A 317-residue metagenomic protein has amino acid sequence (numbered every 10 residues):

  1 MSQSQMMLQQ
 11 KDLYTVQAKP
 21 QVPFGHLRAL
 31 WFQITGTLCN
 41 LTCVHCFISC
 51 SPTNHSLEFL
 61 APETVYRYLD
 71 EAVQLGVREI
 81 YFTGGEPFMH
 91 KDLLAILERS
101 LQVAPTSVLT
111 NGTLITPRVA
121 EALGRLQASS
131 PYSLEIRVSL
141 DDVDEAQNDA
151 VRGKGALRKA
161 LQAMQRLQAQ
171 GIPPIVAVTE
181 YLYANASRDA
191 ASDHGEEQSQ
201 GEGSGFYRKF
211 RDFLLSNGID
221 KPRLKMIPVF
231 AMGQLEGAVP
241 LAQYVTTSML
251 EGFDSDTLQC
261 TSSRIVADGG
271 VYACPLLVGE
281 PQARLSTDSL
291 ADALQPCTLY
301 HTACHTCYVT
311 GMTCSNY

Functional and structural regions predicted by a protein language model:
M1-Q5, M232-L235: Eukaryotic acidic, serine/proline-rich intrinsically disordered low-complexity regions that function as flexible
M6-G84, F88-R99, V103, R118: Conserved alpha-helical substructure of the radical SAM core
K19, A61, G153-A156, S199-G203: Residue-level preference for long, well-ordered alpha-helices that form the structural scaffold of enzyme catalytic
L30, V119-R125, R208-R211: Short, well-ordered amphipathic alpha-helices
Q33, T83, L109, A177-T179 (+1 more regions): Short hydrophobic segments within beta-strands
T53-R67, P87-A128, I136, L140-K159 (+1 more regions): Canonical radical SAM enzyme core domain
E79-I80, V103, S107, S130-L140 (+1 more regions): Conserved C-terminal portion of the radical SAM core fold that forms the substrate/S-adenosylmethionine-binding
K225-Y317: Accessory C-terminal segments flanking Radical SAM cores
